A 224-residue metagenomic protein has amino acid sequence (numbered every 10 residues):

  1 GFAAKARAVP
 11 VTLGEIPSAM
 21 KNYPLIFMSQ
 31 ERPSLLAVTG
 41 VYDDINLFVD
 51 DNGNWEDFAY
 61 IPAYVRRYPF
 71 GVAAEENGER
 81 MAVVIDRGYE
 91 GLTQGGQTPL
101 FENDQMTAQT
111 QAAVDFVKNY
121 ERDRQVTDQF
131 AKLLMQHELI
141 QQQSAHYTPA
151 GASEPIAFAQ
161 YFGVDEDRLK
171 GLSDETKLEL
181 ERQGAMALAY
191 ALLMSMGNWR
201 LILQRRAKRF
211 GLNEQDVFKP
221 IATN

Functional and structural regions predicted by a protein language model:
G1-D43: N-terminal ordered "arm"
G1-K5, D44-V49, G53-N54, D123-Q129: Short, basic/low-complexity N-terminal boundary segments at the transition from targeting/disordered tails
T12-L13, Y23-L25, D57-A59, K132-L134 (+1 more regions): Intrinsically disordered, low-complexity boundary segments flanking structured domains
L13-S18, I61-A63, L134-L139: Short linear motifs in intrinsically disordered
A19-N22, R66-Y68, L139-Q143: A short, compositionally biased
M20, Y60-A63, Q125, V164: Short, well-structured alpha-helical interface segments that form or flank functional binding sites
I26-M28, S34-L100: Aromatic- and glycine-enriched beta-alpha-beta binding-site module
V72-N224: A contiguous, surface-oriented mixed alpha/beta subdomain in the mid-to-C-terminal portion of proteins that forms
